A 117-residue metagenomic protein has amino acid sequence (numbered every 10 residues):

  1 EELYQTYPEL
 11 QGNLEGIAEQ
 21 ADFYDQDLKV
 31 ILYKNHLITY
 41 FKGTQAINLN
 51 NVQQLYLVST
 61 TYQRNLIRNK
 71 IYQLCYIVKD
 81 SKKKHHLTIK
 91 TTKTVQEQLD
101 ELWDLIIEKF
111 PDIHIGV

Functional and structural regions predicted by a protein language model:
E1-K34: Anionic N-terminal interaction surfaces
G16, A21, H36-T39, H86 (+1 more regions): Generic preference for well-ordered secondary structure
D25, K42-T44, K79-K84: Glycine-centered tight beta-turn/hairpin loop motif at sheet-sheet or coil-to-beta transitions
K29-N69: Phosphoinositide-binding peripheral membrane targeting modules
L55-V117: Acidic, Ser/Thr- and proline-rich intrinsically disordered linker/docking segments of eukaryotic scaffolds
